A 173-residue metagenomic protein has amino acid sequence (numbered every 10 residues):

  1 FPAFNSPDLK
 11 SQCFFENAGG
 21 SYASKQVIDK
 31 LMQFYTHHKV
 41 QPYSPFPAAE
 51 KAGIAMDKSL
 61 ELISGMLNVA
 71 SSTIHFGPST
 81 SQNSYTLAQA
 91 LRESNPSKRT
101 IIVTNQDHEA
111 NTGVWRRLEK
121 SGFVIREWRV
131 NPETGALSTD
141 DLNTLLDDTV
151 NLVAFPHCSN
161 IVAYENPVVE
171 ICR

Functional and structural regions predicted by a protein language model:
F1-R173: Pyridoxal 5′-phosphate
